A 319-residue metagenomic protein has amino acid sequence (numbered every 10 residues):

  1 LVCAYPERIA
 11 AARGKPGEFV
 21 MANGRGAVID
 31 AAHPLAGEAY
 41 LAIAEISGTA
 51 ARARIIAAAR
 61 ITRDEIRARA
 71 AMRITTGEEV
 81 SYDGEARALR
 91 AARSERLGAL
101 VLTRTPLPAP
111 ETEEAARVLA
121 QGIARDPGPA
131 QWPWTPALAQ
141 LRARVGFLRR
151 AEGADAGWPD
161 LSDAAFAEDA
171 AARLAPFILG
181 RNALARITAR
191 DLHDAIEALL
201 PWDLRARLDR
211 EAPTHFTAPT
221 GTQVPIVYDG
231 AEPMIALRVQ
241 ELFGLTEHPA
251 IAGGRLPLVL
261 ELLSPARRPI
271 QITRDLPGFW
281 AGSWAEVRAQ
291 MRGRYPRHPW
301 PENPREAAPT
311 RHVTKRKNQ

Functional and structural regions predicted by a protein language model:
L1-E18, N23, A39-H215, G253-Q319: Acidic, serine/threonine- and proline-rich low-complexity intrinsically disordered segments
N23, Y228-G230, I235-V239: Polyanionic (Asp/Glu-rich) segments that form extended negatively charged tracts
P34-A36: Short, surface-exposed loop/turn microsegments at beta-strand edges and helix-strand junctions
I56, M234-R238, G244-T246: Phosphate-centric recognition/catalysis
V224, R238, L258: Catalytic cores of nucleic-acid endonucleases
